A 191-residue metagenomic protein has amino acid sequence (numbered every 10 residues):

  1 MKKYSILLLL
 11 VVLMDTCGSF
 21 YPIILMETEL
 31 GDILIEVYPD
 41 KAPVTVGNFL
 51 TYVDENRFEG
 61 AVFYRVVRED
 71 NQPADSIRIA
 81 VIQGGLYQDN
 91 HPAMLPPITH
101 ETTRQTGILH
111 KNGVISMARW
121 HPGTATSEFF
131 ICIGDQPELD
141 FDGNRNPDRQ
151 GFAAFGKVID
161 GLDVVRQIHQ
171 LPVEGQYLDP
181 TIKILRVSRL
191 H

Functional and structural regions predicted by a protein language model:
Y4-L13: Sec-dependent N-terminal signal peptides
D15-H191: Cyclophilin-like peptidyl-prolyl cis-trans isomerases
